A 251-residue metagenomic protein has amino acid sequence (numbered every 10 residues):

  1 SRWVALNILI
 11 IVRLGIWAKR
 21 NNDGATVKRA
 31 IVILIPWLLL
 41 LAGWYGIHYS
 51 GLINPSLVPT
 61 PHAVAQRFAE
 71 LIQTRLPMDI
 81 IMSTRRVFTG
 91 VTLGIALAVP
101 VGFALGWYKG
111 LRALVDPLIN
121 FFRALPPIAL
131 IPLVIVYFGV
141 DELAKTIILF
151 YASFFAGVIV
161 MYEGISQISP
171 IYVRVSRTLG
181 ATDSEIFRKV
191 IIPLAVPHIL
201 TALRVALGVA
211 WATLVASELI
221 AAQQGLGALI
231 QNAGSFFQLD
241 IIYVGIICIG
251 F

Functional and structural regions predicted by a protein language model:
N7-L14, K109, S166, T201 (+1 more regions): C-terminal transmembrane helix and the adjacent membrane-cytosol boundary/short C-terminal tail of inner/organellar
N22-H48: N-terminal signal-anchor/first transmembrane alpha helix
S50-I95: Periplasmic/extracellular loop-to-transmembrane helix junction in inner-membrane transport proteins
T89-I119: Transmembrane-helix boundary motif in ABC transporter permease subunits
N120-A156, E163-G164: Generic hydrophobic transmembrane alpha-helix motif, especially the helices
I147-Y151, D183-A216, Y243, C248-I249: Transmembrane alpha-helices
V160, G164-V205, L226, I230: Short cytoplasmic-facing helical segments at TM-TM junctions of multi-pass membrane proteins
A228-F251: Hydrophobic alpha-helical transmembrane segments of polytopic membrane proteins
